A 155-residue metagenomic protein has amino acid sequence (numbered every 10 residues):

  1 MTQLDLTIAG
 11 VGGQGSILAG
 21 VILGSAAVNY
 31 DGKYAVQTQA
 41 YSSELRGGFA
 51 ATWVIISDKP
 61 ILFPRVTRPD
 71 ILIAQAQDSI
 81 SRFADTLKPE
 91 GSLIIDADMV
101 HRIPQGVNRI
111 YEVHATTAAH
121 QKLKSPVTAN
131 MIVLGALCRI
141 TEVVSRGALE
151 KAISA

Functional and structural regions predicted by a protein language model:
M1-A155: Active-site cofactor/cluster-binding pocket
